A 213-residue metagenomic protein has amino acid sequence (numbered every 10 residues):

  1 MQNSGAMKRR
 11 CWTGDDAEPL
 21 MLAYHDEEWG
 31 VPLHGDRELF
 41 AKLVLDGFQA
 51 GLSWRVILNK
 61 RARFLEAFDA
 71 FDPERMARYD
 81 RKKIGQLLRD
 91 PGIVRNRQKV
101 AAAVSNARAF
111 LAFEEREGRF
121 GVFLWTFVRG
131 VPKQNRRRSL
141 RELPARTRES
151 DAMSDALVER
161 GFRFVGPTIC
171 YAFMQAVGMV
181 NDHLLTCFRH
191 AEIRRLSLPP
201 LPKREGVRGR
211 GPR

Functional and structural regions predicted by a protein language model:
M1-P199: HhH-family (HhH-GPD) DNA N-glycosylase catalytic core used in base-excision repair
K203-R210: Glycine-biased, low-complexity coil/linker segments
